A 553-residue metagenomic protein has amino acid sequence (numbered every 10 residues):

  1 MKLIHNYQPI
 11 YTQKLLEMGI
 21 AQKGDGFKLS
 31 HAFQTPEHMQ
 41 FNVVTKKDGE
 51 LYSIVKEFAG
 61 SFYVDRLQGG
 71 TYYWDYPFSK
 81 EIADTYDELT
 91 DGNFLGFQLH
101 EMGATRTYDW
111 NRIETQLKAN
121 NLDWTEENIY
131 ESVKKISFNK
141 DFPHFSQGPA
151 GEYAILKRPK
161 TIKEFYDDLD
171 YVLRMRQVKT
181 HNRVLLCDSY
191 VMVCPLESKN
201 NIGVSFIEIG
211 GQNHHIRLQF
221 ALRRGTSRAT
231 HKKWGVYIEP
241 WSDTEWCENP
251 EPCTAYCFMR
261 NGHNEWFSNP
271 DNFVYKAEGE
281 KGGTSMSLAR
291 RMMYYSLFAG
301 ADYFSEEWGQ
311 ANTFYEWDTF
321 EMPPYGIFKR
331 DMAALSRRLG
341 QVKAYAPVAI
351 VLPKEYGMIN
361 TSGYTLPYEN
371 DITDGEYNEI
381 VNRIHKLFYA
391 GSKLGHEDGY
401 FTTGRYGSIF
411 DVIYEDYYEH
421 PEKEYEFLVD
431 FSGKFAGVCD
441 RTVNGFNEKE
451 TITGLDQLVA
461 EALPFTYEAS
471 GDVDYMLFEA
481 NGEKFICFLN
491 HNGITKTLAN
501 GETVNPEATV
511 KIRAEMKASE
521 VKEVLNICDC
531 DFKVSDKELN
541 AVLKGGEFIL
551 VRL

Functional and structural regions predicted by a protein language model:
M1-G70, Y76-A104, R112-F142, D472-A480 (+3 more regions): Mature N-terminal, pre-catalytic/accessory segment of carbohydrate-active enzymes
M1-K2, Q22-F27, K56-Y63, T90-G96 (+6 more regions): Loop/turn elements at helix/coil->beta-strand transitions in domains of secreted/extracellular proteins
K2-P9, Y63-Y73, Q98-E101, P149-C194 (+3 more regions): Aromatic-lined carbohydrate-recognition surfaces of secreted/lumenal glycan-active proteins
I4-N6, S30-V43, S61-P77, H100-T105 (+4 more regions): The substrate-binding groove and active-site-proximal loops of carbohydrate-active enzymes, especially glycoside
K14-G24, P77-L89, Y171-R228, D243-R260: Substrate-binding cleft/loops of secretory-pathway carbohydrate-active enzymes
Q34-H38, G69-Y76, G103-D109, M192-V193 (+5 more regions): Short acidic, S/G/P-rich loop/turn micro-motifs used as interaction or catalytic elements
N111-I155, P252-Y275: Aromatic- and acidic-residue-enriched carbohydrate-binding clefts of CAZyme catalytic domains
R217-L218, L222-P252, M259-L553: Carbohydrate-binding surfaces of carbohydrate-active enzymes
